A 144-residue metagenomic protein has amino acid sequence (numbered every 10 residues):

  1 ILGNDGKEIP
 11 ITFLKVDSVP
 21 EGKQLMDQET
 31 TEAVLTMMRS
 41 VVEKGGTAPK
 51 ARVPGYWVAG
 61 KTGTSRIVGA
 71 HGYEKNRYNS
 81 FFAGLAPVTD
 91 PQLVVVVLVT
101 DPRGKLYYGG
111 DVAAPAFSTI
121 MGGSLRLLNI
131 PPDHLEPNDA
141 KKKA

Functional and structural regions predicted by a protein language model:
I1-V53, G104-Y107, L127-A144: Conserved active-site-proximal loop/helix segments of enzymes involved in bacterial cell-wall and related
L2-N4, T12, A59, G63 (+2 more regions): Generic beta-strand/beta-sheet core signal
M26, K75, K105-A116: Short alpha-helix boundary/capping segments
T30, Y78-N79, P91, A113-A116: Catalytic-loop motifs flanking and including active-site residues across diverse enzymes
V34, K61-G63, A83, V95 (+1 more regions): Residue-level preference for non-acidic, small/hydrophobic
P54-A86: Short, Gly/Ser/Thr-enriched beta-strand-loop segments that form substrate-interacting elements of hydrolase/peptidase
A83, P91-K105: Short, well-ordered beta-strand elements
A114-L127: C-terminal, active-site-flanking charged/polar segments
